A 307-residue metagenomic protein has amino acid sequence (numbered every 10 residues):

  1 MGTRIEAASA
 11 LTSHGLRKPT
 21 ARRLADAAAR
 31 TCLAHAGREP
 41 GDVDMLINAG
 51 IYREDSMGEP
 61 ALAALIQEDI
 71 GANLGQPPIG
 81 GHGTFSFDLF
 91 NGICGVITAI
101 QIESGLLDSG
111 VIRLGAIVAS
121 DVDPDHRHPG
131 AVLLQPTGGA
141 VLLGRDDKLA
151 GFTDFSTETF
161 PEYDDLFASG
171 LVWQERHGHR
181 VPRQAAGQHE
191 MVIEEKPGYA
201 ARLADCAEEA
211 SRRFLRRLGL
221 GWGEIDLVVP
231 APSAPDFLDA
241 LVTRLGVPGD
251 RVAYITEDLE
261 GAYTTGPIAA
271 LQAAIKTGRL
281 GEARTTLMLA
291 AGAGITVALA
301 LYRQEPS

Functional and structural regions predicted by a protein language model:
M1-I51, D55-G58, A64-G75, R145-E260 (+2 more regions): Conserved "HGTGT" condensation-loop signature of ketosynthase/thiolase-family condensing enzymes that catalyze
S56-A186, E190, E194, A274-S307: Acyl-thioester C-C bond-transforming condensing/cleaving domain
Y263: Short, conserved phosphate/pyrophosphate- and ester-handling motifs at nucleotide-, phospho-/glycolipid
A269-Q272: Soluble secreted/lumenal catalytic domains with histidine-centered metal-binding or acid-base catalytic motifs
